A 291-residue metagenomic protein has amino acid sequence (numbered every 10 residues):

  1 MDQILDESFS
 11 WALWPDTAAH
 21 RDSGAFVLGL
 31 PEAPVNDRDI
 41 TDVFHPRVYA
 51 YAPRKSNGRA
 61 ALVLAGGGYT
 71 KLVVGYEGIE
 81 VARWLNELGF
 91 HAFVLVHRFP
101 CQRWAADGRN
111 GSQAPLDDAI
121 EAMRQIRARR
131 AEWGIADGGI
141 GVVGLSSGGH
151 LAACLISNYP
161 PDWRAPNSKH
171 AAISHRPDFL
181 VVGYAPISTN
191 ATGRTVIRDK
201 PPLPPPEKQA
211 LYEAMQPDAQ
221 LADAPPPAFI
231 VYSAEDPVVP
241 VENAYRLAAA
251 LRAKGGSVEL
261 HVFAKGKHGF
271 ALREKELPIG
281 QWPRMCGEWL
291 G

Functional and structural regions predicted by a protein language model:
M1-S56: N-terminal cap/lid segment of alpha/beta-hydrolase-fold proteins
G58-G66: Short beta-strand element of the alpha/beta-hydrolase
A65-T70, A234: Active-site glycine-rich loops that stabilize anionic/oxyanionic intermediates across multiple enzyme folds
V73-V74, E80, L95-D137, E276-I279: Catalytic nucleophile-loop/oxyanion-hole region of alpha/beta-hydrolase and closely related hydrolase-like folds
E121-T195, Y212-E213: Primarily recognizes the serine-hydrolase "nucleophile elbow" in alpha/beta-hydrolase and SGNH/GDSL folds
T189, E235-V239: Acidic catalytic loop of the alpha/beta-hydrolase fold
A224, I230-Y232, D236: Short beta-strand/loop motif that positions the catalytic acidic residue of the alpha/beta-hydrolase fold
V241, Y245-G291: C-terminal catalytic histidine-bearing segment of alpha/beta-hydrolase fold enzymes
